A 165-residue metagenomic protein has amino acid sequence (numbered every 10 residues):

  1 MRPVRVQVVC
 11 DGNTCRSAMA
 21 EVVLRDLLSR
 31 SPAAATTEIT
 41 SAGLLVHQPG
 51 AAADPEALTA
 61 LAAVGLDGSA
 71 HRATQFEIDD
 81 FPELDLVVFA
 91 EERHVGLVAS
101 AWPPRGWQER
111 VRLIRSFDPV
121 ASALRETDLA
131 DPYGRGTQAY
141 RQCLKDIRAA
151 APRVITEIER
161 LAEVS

Functional and structural regions predicted by a protein language model:
M1-E83, T156-S165: Conserved active-site segments centered on acidic
V8, V88-F89: Hydrophobic beta-strand core positions in alpha/beta domains
S17, E91-E92: Helix N-cap/beta->alpha junction signal
L86, E92-S165: Phosphate-binding/catalytic loops
